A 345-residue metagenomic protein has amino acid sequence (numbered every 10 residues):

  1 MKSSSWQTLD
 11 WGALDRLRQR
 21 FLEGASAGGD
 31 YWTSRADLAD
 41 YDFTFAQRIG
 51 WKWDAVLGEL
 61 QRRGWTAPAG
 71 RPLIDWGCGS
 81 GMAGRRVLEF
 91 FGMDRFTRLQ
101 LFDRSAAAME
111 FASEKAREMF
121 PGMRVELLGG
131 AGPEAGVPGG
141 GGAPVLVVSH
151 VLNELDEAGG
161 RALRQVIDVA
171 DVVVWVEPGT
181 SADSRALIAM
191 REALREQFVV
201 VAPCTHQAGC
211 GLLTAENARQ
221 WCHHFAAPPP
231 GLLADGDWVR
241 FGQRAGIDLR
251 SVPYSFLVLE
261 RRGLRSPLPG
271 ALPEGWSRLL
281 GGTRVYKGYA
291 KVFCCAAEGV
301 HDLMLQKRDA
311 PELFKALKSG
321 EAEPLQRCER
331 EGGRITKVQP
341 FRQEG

Functional and structural regions predicted by a protein language model:
M1-G28: N-terminal auxiliary segments of SAM/dcSAM-dependent transferases
G29-V56, R63: Class I SAM-dependent methyltransferase Rossmann-like catalytic core, especially the SAM/SAH-binding loop
A69-G79: Conserved class I S-adenosyl-L-methionine
S80-D94: Conserved SAM-binding loop of SAM-dependent methyltransferases across substrates and taxa, primarily the Class I
S105: Conserved SAM/SAH-binding beta-strand->alpha-helix loop
P144-A158: A short SAM/SAH-binding and catalytic strip from SAM-dependent methyltransferases
A170-G179: Conserved beta-strand signature within the Rossmann-like core of class I S-adenosyl-L-methionine
V239-G345: C-terminal lobe and adjacent flexible extensions of AdoMet/dcAdoMet transferase-like proteins
